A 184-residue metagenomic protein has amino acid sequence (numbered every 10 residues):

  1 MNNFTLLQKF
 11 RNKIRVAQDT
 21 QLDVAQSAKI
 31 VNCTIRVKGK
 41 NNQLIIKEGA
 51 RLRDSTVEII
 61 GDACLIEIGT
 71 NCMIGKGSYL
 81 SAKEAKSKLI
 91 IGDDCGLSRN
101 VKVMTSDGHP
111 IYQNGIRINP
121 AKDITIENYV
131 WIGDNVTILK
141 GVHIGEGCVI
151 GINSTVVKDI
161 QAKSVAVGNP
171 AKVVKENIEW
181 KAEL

Functional and structural regions predicted by a protein language model:
M1-K40: Extended, small-residue-rich solenoid/repeat segments and analogous flexible loops that form exposed scaffolds
K29-H143, N177-I178, L184: Flexible, glycine/small-residue-enriched loop-and-beta-strand segment within the central core of proteins
Y129, G147, S164: Catalytic-loop signature of eukaryotic-like protein kinases
K158, K175: Short helix N-cap motif at coil->helix boundaries in the Bergerat
